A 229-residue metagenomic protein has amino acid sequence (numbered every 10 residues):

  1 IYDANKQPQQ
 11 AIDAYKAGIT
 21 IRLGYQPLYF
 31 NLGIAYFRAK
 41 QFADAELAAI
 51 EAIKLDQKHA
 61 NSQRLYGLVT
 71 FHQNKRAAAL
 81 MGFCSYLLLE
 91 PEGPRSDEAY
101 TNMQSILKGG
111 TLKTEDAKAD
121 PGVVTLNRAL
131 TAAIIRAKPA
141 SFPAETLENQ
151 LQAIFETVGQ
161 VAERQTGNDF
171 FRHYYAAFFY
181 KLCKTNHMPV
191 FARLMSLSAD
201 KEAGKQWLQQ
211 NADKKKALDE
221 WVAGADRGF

Functional and structural regions predicted by a protein language model:
A17-G18, E51-A52, S85-Y86: Canonical positions in the second alpha-helix
Q26-P27, A60-N61, P94: Helix-start (N-cap) detector for alpha-helical repeat units in TPR-like alpha-solenoids, especially tetratricopeptide
A78-L80, E92, Q104-V124: Alpha-helical linker/edge segments of TPR/alpha-solenoid repeat scaffolds and analogous pre-/post-domain helices
